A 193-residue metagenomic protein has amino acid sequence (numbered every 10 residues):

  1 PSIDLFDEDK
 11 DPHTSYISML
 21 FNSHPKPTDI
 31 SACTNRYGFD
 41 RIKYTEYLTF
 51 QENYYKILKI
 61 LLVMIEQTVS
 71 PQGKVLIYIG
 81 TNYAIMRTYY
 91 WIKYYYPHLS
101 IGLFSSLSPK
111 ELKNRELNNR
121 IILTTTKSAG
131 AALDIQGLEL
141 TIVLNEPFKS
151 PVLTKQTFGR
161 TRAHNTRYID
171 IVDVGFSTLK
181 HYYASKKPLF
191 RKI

Functional and structural regions predicted by a protein language model:
S2-V75: Conserved interdomain linker/interface between the two RecA-like ATPase lobes of SF2 helicase motors
K74-L76, R120-I121, L140: Residue-level preference for the first positions of well-ordered beta-strands
L76-Y78, G102, I142: Conserved beta-strand elements of the Class I
G80-I85: Conserved Walker A/P-loop ATP-binding site and its immediately adjacent core in helicase/helicase-like ATPase domains
M86-Y90, H98-A129: Conserved helicase ATPase core of P-loop NTP-dependent helicases/translocases
L133-E146, R167-I171: A short beta-strand element within the Helicase C-terminal
F148-T166, K186: Conserved SF2 helicase motif VI
Y168-I193: Non-catalytic, charged low-complexity extensions flanking SF2 helicase motor domains
